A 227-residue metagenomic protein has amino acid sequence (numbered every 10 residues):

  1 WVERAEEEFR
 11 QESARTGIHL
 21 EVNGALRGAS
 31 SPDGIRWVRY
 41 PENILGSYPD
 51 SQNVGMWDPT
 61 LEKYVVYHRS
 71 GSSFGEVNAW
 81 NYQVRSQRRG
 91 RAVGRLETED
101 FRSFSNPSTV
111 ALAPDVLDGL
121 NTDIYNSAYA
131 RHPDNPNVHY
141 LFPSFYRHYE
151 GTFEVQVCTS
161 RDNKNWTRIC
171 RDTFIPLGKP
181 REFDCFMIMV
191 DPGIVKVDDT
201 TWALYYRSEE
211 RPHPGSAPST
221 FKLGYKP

Functional and structural regions predicted by a protein language model:
W1-P227: Carbohydrate-active catalytic/glycan-binding domains of CAZyme proteins, especially the secreted or lumenal ectodomains
